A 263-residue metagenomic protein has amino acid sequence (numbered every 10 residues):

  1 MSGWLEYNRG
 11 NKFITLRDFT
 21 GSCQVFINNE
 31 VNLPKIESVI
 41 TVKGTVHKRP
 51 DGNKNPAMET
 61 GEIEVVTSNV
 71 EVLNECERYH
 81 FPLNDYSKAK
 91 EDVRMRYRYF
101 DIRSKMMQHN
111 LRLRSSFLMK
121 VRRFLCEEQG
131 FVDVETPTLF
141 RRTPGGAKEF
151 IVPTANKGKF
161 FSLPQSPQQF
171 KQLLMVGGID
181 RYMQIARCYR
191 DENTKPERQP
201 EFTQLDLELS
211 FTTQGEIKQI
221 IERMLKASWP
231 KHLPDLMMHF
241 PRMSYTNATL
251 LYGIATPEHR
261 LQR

Functional and structural regions predicted by a protein language model:
M1-R263: Class II aminoacyl-tRNA synthetase catalytic cores and aaRS-like
